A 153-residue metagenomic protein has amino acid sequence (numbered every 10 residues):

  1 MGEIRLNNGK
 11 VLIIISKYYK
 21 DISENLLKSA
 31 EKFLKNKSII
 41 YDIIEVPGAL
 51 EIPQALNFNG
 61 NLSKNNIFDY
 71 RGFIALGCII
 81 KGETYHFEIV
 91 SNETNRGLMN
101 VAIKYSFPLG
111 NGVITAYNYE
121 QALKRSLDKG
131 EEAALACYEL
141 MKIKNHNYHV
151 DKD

Functional and structural regions predicted by a protein language model:
G2-I43: Glycine-rich phosphate/diphosphate-binding loop of Rossmann-like nucleotide-binding domains
K17-Y18, C78-I79, I114-Y117: Short, ordered loop/turn segments at secondary-structure junctions
F33-F68: Active-site rim loops that border cofactor/substrate pockets in soluble metabolic enzymes
I43, R71-L76, P108-I114: Short beta-strand segments at enzyme active-site cores
A55-G97: Glycine-rich phosphate-binding loop
E88-T115: Short, acidic/small-residue loops that bind anionic groups at enzyme active sites
A116-D128, Y148: Phosphate-binding/catalytic loops
K129-D153: A charged, well-structured terminal subsegment
